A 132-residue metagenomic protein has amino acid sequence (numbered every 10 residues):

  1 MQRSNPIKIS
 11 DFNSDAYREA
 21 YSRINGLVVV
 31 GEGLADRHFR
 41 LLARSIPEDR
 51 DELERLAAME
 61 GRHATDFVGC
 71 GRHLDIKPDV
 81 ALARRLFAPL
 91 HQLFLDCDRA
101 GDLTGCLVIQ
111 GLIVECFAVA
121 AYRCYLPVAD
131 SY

Functional and structural regions predicted by a protein language model:
M1-Y132: Non-heme di-metal
